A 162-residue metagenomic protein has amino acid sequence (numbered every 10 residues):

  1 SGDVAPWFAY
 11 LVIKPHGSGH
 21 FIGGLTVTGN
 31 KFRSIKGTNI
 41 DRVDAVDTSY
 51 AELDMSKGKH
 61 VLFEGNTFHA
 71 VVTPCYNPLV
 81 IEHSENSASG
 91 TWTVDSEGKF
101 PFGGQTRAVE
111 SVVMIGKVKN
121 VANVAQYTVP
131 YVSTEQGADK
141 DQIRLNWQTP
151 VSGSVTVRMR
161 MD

Functional and structural regions predicted by a protein language model:
S1-D162: Extracellular parallel beta-helix/beta-solenoid repeat domains
